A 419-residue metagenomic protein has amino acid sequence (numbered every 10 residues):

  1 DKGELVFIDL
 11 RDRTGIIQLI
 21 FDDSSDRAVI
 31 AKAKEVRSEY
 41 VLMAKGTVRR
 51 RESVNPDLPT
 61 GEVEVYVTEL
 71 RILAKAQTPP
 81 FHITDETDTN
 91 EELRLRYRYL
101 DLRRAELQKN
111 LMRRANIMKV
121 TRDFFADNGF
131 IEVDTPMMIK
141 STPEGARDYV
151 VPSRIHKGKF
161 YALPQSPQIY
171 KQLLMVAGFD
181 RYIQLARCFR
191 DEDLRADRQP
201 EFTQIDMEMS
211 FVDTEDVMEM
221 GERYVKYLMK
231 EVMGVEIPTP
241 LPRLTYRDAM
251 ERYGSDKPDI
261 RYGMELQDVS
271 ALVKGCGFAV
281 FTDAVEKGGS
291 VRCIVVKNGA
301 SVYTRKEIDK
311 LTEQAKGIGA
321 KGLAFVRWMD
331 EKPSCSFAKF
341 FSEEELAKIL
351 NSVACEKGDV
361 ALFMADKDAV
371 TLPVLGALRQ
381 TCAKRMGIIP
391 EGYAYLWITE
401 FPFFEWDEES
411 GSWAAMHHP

Functional and structural regions predicted by a protein language model:
D1-P419: Class II aminoacyl-tRNA synthetase catalytic cores and aaRS-like
